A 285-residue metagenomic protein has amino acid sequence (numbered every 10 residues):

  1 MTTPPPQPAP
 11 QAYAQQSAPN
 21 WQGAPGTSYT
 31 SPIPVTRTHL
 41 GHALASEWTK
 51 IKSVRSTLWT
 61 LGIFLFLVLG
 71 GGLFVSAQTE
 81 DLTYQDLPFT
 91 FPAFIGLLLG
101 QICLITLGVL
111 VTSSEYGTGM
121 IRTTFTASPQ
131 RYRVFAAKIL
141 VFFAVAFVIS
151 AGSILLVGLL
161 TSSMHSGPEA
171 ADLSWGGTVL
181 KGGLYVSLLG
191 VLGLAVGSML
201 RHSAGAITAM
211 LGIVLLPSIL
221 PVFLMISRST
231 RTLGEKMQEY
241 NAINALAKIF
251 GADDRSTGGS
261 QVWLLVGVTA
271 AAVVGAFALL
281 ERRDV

Functional and structural regions predicted by a protein language model:
T2-P19, G23, R37, I207 (+2 more regions): Terminal transmembrane helical anchor/hairpin motif
P5-V35, L69-T106, A136, L140-M199 (+3 more regions): Secretory targeting signals
L40-K52: A short amphipathic helical element positioned immediately N-terminal to and/or at the very start of a transmembrane
T49-F66: Membrane-interface helix starts
R55-W59, R133, G205, S260: Residue-level recognition of membrane-helix boundary sites in multi-pass small-molecule transporters
I63-L65, A206-P217: Central hydrophobic cores of alpha-helical transmembrane segments in multi-pass integral membrane proteins
L110-A144, V148: Helix-loop-helix units of permease transmembrane domains in multi-pass membrane transporters, especially ABC
T112-Y116, S150, L184-S198, S203-A204 (+2 more regions): Transmembrane alpha-helices and adjacent helix-loop boundaries
